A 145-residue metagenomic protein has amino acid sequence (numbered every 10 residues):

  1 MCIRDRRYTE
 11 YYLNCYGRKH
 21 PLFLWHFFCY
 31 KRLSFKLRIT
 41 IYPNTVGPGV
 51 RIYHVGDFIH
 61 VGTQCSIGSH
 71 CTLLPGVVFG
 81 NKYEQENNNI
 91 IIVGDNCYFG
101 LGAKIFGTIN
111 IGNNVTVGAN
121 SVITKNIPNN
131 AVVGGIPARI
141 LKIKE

Functional and structural regions predicted by a protein language model:
M1-C2, C97: Short, small-hydrophobic-rich alpha-helical interface motif
I3-R38, A138, E145: Terminal amphipathic alpha-helical/low-complexity segments used for targeting or macromolecular assembly
F28-K36, Y53-V55, F79-K82: Short gly/ser/thr-rich secondary-structure transition/capping motifs
P43, G47-G49, Y53-H54, H60-T63 (+11 more regions): Left-handed beta-helix
Y83, K144: Short beta->alpha connector loops at strand-helix junctions that form conserved, small/polar/Pro-enriched
T124-K125, L141-I143: Conserved acidic donor-binding loop of glycosyltransferase catalytic domains
